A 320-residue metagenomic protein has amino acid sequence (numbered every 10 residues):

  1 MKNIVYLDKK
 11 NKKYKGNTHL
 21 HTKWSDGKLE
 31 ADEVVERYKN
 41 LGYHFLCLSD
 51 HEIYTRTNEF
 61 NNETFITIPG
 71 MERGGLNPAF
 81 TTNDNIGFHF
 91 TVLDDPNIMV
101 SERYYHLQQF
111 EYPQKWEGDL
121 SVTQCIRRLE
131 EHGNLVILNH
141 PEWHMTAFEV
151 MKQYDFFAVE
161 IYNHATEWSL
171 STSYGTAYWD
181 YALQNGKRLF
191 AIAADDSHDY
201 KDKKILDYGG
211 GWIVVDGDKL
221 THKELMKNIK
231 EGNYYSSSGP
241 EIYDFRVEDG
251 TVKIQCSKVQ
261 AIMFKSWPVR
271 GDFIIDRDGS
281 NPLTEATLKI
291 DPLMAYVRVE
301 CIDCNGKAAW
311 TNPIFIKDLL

Functional and structural regions predicted by a protein language model:
M1-K13, A31, G186-F190, D195-L320: C-terminal functional module detector
K2-L135, N139, M145-Y154, E160-Y178 (+3 more regions): A metal-dependent hydrolase metal-coordination microenvironment
K39, E130, L183-Q184, K230: Alpha-helix boundary recognition
N40, Q153, N185-G186, L293: Alpha-helix termination/capping residues and helix-transition junctions
G175-R188: Short, hydrophobic/aliphatic alpha-helical segments
